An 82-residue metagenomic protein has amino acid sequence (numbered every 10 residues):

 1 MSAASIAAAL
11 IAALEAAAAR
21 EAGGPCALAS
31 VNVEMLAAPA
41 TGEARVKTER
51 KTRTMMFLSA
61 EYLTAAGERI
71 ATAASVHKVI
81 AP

Functional and structural regions predicted by a protein language model:
M1-P82: Terminal targeting signals and extreme-terminal segments of soluble enzymes
